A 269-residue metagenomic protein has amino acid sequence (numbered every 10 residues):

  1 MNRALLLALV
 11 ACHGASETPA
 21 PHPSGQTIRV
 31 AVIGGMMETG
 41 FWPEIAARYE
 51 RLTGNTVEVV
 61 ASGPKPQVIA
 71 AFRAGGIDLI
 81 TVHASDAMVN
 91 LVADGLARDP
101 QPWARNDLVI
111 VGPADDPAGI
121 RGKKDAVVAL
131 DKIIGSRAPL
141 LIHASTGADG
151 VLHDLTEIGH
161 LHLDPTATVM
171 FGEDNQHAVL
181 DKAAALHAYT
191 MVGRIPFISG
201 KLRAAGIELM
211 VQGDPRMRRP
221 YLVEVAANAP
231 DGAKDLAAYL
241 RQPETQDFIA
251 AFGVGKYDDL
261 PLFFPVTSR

Functional and structural regions predicted by a protein language model:
M1-L7: Sec-dependent signal peptide recognition, specifically the positively charged N-region followed immediately by
H13-T56, A70-G76, S85, N90-V92 (+3 more regions): Exported/periplasmic ABC-transporter solute-binding proteins
N55-K65: A short beta-strand-loop structural module common to alpha/beta enzyme folds
K65, I80-V82: N-terminal Sec/ER secretory leader and immediately downstream segment of secreted/extracellular precursors
D78-L79, R98-V109: Short, glycine-/small- and polar/acidic-enriched structural segments that line small-molecule recognition paths
